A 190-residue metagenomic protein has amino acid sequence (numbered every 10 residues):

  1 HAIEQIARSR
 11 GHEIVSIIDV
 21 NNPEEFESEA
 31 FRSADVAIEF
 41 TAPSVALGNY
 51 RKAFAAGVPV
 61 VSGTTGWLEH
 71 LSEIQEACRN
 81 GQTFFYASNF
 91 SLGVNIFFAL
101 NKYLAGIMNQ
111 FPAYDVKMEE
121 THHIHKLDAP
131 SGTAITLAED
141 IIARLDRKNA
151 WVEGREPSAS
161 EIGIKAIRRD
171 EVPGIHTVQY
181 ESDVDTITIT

Functional and structural regions predicted by a protein language model:
H1, F31, F40-P43, L47 (+4 more regions): Electropositive phosphate-/nucleotide-binding environments in soluble metabolic enzymes
H1-F31, Q110-T190: C-terminal substrate-binding/catalytic lobe of Rossmann-fold NAD(P)-dependent oxidoreductases
A2-I6, V36, K52, E73 (+3 more regions): Alpha-helical scaffold segments in soluble metabolic enzymes
I14, V60-V61, F84-F85: Hydrophobic beta-strand scaffold residues
E29-V36, F40, S44-G63, S72-E76: Rossmann-fold NAD(P) dinucleotide-binding segment
I38, G63-T64, N89, K126 (+1 more regions): Glycine- and other small-residue-rich loops at beta-strand/loop junctions that grip anionic moieties
I38, L92, T121: Single, functionally critical "micro-switch" positions that shape active/binding sites and transmembrane helices
R51, A55, T64-A87, L92-G106: Rossmann-fold NAD(P)-binding glycine/threonine-rich loop
